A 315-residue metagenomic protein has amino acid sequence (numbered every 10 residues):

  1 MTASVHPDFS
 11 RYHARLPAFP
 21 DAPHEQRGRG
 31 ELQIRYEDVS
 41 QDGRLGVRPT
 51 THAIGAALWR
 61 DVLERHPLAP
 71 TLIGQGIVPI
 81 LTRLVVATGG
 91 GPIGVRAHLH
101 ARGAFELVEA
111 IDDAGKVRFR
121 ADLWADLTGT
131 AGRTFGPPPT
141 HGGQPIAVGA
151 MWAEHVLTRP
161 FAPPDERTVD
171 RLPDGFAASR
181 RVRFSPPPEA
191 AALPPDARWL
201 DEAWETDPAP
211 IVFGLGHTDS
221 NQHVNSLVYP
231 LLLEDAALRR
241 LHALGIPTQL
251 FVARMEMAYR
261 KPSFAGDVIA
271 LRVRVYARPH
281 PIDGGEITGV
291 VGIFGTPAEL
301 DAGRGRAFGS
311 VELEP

Functional and structural regions predicted by a protein language model:
M1-A3, E37-L45, R60-H66, P160-R180 (+1 more regions): Charged, low-complexity, helix/coiled-coil-prone segments
M1-D112, E234-L241, P247, E312-P315: Hydrophobic, proline/glycine-rich low-complexity stretches
S4-Y12, G91-P186, S263-A265, V275-P315: HotDog/MaoC-like acyl-thioester-processing domains
P17-E25, R29-S40, G46-V47, A177-A236: A contiguous, surface-exposed recognition patch within enzymatic or periplasmic domains that forms
R29-E31, V85, H100-A104, R120-W124 (+3 more regions): Beta-strand secondary-structure signal
I34-Y36, T88, L157, F213 (+1 more regions): Hydrophobic residues in beta-strands and at strand termini
R198-G305: Acidic/His-leaning functional-site neighborhoods
